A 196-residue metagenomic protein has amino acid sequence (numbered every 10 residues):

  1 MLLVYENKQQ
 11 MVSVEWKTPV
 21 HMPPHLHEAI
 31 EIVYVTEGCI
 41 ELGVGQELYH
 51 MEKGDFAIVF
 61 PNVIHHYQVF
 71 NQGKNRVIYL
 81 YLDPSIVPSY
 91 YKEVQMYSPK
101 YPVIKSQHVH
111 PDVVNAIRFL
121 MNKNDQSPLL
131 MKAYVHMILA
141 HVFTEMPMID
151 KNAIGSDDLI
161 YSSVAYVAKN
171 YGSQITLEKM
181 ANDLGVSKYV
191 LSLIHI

Functional and structural regions predicted by a protein language model:
M1-L3: Absolute protein N-terminus
N7-S98: N-terminal regulatory/effector-sensing and dimerization cores that precede helix-turn-helix DNA-binding domains
L80, P84-V87, K105-A168, K188-V190: An amphipathic alpha-helical interaction segment
Y97-K105: Short, charged recognition helix plus adjacent turn of helix-turn-helix-like nucleic-acid-binding domains
K169-S173: Short helix-capping/hinge SLiMs at alpha-helix to coil transitions
Q174-I196: Basic/polar phosphate-binding segments, predominantly the helix-turn-helix DNA-binding elements of transcriptional
